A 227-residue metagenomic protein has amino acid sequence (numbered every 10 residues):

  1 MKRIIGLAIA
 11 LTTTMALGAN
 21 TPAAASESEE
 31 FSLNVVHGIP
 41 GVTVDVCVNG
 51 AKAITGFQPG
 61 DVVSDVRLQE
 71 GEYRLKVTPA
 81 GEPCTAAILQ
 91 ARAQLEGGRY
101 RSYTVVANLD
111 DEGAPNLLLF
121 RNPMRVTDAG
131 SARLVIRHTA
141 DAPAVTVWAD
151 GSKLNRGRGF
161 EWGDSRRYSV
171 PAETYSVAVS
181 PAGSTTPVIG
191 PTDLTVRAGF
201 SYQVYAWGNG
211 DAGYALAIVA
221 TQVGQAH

Functional and structural regions predicted by a protein language model:
M1-A25: Secretory targeting and sorting signals
G18-H227: Intrinsically disordered, low-complexity polar regions and short flexible loop motifs
